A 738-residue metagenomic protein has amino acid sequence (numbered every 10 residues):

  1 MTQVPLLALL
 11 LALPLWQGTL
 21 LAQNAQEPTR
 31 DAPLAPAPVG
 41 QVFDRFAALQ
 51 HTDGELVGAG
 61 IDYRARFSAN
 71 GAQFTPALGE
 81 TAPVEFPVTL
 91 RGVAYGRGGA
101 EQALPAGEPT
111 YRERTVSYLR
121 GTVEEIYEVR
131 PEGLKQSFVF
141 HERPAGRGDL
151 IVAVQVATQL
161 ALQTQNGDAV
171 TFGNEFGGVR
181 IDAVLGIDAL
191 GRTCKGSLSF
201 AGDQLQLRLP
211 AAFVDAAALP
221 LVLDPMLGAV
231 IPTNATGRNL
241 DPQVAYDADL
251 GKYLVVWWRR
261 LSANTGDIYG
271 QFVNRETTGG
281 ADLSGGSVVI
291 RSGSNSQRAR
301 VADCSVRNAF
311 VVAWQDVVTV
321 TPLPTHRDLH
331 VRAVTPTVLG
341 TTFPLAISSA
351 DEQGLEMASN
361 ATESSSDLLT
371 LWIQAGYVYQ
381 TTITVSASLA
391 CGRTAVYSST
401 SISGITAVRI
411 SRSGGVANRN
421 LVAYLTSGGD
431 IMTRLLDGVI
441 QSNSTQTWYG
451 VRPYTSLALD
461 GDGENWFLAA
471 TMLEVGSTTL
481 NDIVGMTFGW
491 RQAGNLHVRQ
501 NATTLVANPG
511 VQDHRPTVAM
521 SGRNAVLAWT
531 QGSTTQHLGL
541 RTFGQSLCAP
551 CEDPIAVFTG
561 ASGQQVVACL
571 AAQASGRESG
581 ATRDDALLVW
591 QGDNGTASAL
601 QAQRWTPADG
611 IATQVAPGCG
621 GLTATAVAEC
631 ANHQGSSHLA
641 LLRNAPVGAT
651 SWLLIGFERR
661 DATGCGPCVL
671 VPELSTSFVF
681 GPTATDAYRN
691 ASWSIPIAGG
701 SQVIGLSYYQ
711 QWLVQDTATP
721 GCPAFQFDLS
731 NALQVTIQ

Functional and structural regions predicted by a protein language model:
M1-P5: Positively charged n-region of N-terminal signal peptides that target proteins for export
L7-G18: Bacterial N-terminal signal peptides
Q23-G228: Residues that cap or anchor secondary-structure elements
N24-R66, M226-P607: Extracellular, repeat-based ectodomains that mediate carbohydrate processing or recognition
S68, V139-R143, Q155-Q159, P210-A212 (+6 more regions): Solvent-exposed residues in well-ordered beta-strands and their adjoining turns, especially edge/terminal strands
G79-E80, R143-A145, A157-L160, D215 (+7 more regions): Acidic glycine-/aspartate-rich tracts in secreted/extracellular proteins
V116, Q136, L150-V152, G196 (+11 more regions): Hydrophobic residues positioned within well-ordered beta-strands of beta-sheet architectures
T606-Q738: N-proximal, solvent-exposed segments at the start of the mature chain
